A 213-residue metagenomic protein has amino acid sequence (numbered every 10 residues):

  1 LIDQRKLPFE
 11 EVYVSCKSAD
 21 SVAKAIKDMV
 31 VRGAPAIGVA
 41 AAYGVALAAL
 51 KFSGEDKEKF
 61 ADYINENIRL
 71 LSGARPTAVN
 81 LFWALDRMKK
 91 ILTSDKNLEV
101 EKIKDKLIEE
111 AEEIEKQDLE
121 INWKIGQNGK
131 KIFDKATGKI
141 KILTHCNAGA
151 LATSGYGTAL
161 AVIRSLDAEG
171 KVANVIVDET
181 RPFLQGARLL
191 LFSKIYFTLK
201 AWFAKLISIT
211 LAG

Functional and structural regions predicted by a protein language model:
L1-D20, K24-K27: Positively charged, low-complexity intrinsically disordered leader regions
V30, A34-A40, G44-F192, Y196-K200 (+1 more regions): N-terminal active-site beta-alpha-beta segment that forms phosphate/nucleotide-binding and substrate-recognition loops
A212-G213: Active-site/ligand-binding-proximal alpha/beta "capping" segment
